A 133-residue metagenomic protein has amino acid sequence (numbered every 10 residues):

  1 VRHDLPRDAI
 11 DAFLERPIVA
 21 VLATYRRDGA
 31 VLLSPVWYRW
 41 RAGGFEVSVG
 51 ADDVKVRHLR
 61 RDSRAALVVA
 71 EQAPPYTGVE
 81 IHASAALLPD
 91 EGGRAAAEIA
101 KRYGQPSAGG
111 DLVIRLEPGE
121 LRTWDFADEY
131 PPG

Functional and structural regions predicted by a protein language model:
V1-L5, Q72-G133: Charged, gly/pro-rich active-site loop segments
V1-V21: Short, basic/aromatic recognition patches
D11-A12, W37, R57, G104-P106: Short secondary-structure boundary/capping segments
F13-L14, L59, I99, L116: A generic structural signal for nonpolar/aromatic side chains embedded in well-ordered alpha-helices
L14, I18, S63, A100-S107: Generic secondary-structure transition motif, activating predominantly at the C-termini of alpha-helices
P17-A51, R57-L59, A65-V69, E80: Short beta-strand segments
D52-D53, P74: Alpha-helix N-cap/helix-start and coil->helix boundary motif
